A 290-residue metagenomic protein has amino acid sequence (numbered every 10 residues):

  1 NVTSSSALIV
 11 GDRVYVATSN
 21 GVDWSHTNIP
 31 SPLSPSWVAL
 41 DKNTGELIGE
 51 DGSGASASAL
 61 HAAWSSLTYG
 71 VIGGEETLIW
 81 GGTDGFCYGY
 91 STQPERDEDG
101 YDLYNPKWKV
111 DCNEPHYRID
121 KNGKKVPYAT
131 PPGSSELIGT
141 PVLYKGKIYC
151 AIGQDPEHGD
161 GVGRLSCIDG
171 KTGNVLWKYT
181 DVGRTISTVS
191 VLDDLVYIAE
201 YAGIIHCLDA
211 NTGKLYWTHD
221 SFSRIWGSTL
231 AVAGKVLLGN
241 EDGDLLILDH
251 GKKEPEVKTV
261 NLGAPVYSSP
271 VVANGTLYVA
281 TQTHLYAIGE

Functional and structural regions predicted by a protein language model:
N1-E290: Noncatalytic, solvent-exposed loop/strand surfaces of beta-propeller-type extracellular/periplasmic domains
